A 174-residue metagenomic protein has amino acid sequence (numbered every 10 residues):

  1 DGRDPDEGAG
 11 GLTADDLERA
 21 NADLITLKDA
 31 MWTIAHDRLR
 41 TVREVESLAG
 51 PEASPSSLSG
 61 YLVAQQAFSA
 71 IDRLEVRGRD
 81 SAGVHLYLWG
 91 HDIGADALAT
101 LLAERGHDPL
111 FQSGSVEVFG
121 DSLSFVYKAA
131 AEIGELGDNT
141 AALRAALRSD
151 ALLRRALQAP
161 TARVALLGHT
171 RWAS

Functional and structural regions predicted by a protein language model:
D1-S174: N-terminal glutamine amidotransferase
